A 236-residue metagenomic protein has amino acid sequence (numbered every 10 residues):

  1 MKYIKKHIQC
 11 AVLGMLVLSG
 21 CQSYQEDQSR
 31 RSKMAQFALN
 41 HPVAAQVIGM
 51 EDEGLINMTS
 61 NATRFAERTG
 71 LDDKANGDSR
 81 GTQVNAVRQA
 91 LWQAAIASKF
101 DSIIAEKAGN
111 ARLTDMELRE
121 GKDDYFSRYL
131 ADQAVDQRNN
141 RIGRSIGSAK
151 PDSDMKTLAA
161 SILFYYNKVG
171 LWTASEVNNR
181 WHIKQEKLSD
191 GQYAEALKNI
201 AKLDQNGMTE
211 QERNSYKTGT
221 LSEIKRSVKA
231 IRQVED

Functional and structural regions predicted by a protein language model:
K2-A11: Bacterial N-terminal signal peptides that target proteins for export
L18-G20: C-terminal motif of bacterial Sec signal peptides marking the signal peptidase cleavage site
S23-E106, E210-D236: Glycine-rich short-loop/terminal segments
T82-A160: Catalytic toxin/effector domains delivered as secreted proteins or via bacterial secretion systems
I146-D236: Active-site or metal-binding loop neighborhoods of secreted/extracellular toxin and effector enzymes
